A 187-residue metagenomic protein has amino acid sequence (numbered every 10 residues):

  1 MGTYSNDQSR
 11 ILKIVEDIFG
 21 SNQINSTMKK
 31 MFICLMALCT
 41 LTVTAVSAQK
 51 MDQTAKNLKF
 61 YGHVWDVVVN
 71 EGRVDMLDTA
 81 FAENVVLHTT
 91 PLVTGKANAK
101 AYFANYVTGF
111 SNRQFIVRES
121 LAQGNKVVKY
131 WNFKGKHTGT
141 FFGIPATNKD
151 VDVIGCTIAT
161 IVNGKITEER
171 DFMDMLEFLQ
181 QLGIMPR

Functional and structural regions predicted by a protein language model:
M1-M51: Bacterial Sec-dependent N-terminal signal peptides
D52-K59, V74-V127: A solvent-exposed, acidic/Ser-Thr-rich amphipathic alpha-helical stretch
L77, G124, A159-I166: Short, solvent-exposed coil/turn segments at beta-strand boundaries
P91, L121, F133-G135, M173: A mature extracytoplasmic/lumenal domain signature
N125-H137: A short hydrophobic beta-strand element
G135-N163: Exposed beta-sheet edge and beta->alpha loop/turn motif
T167-R187: Low-complexity, intrinsically disordered terminal/linker segments enriched in charged and Gly/Pro repeats
